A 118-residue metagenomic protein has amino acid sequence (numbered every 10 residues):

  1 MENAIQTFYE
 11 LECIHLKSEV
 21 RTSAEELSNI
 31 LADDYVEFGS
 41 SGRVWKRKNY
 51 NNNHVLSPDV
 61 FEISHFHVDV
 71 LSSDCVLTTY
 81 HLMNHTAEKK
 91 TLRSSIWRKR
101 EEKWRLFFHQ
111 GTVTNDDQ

Functional and structural regions predicted by a protein language model:
E2-R21, E25-Q118: A beta-strand edge to alpha-helix "cap/lid" segment located at domain peripheries
